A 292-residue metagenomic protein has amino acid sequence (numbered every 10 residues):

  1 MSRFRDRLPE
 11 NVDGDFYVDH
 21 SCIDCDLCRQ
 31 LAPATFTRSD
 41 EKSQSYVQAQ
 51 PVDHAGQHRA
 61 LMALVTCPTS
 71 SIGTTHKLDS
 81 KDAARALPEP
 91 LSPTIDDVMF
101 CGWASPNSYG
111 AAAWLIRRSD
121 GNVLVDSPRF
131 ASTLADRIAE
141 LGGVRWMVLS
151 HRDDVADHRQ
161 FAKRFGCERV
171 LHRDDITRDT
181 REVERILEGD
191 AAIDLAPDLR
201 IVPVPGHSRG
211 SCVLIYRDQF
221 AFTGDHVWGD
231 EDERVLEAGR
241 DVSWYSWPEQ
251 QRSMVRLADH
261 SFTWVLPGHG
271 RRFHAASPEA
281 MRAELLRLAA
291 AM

Functional and structural regions predicted by a protein language model:
F4-D24, R38-H58: Ferredoxin-like iron-sulfur electron-transfer modules
L27-D40, L64-H76: Iron-sulfur cluster-binding cysteine motifs and their immediate structural context in ferredoxin-like electron-transfer
E41-K42, N122-L124, R129-S132, R145-W146 (+3 more regions): Metallo-beta-lactamase
G56-S119, A258, A280: Zn-dependent metallo-beta-lactamase
T75, S150, G268: Conserved residues at the C-terminal ends of beta-strands
I95-L124, F130-D136, E140-W146, R152 (+1 more regions): Non-catalytic interaction surface on structured domains
I95-M99, R117-V123, A192-R200, R217-F220: Beta-strand-turn-beta hairpins that frame and shape the catalytic cleft of phosphate-ester-processing enzymes
G110, F130-P197: Active-site HxH/HxHxD metal-binding segment of metal-dependent hydrolases
